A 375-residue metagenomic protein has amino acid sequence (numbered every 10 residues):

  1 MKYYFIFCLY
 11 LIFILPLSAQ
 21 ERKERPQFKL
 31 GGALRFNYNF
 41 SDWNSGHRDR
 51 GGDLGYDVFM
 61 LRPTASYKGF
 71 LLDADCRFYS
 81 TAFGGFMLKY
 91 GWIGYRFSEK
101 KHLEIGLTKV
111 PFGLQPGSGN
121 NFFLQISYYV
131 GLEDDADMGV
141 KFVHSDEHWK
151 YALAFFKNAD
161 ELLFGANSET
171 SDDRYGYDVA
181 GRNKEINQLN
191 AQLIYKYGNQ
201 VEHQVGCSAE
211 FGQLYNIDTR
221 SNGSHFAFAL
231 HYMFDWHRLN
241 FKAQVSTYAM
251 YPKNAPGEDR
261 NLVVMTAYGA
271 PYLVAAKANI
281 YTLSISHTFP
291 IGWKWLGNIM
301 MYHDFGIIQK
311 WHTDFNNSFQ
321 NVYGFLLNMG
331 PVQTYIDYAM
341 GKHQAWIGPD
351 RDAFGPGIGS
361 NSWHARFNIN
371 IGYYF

Functional and structural regions predicted by a protein language model:
R22-S41, R50-L162, Y195-G198, I336: Outer membrane beta-barrel
P26, R50-F59, G85-K89, D134-M138 (+7 more regions): Residues that define the transmembrane beta-barrel architecture of outer-membrane proteins
F28-L34, L72-A74, L103-I105, Y151-L153 (+8 more regions): Transmembrane beta-strands of outer-membrane beta-barrel proteins
A33-N39, R77-Y79, T108-V110, F156-N158 (+5 more regions): Outer-membrane beta-barrel pore domains and translocons
D42-D49, F83-K89, P116-F122, L163-T170 (+4 more regions): Outer-membrane beta-barrel translocator domains and adjoining extracellular loop/strand segments of Gram-negative
V130-N216: Aromatic- and glycine-enriched pocket-lining scaffold segments that form the walls of small-molecule binding clefts
Y195-W311, Y373: Detector for outer-membrane/organellar transmembrane beta-barrel domains, recognizing the amphipathic beta-strand
N361-F375: Outer-membrane beta-barrel "beta-signal"
